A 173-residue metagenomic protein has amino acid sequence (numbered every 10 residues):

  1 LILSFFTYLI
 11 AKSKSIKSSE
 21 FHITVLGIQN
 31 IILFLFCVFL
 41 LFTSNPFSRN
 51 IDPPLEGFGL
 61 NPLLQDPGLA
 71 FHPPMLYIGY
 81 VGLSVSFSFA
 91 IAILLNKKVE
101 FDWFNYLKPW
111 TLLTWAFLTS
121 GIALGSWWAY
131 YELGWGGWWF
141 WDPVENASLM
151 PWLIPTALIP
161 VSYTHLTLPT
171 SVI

Functional and structural regions predicted by a protein language model:
L1-I2, S18-I28, L63-V81, L107-L113 (+1 more regions): Membrane-entry segments of alpha-helical transmembrane domains in multi-pass membrane proteins
L1-K14, S86-A90, L153-P160: Central hydrophobic cores of alpha-helical transmembrane segments in multi-pass inner-membrane proteins across all
Y8, K12, V38-S48, I91-L94 (+2 more regions): Transmembrane helix-loop junctions and nearby membrane-interface residues
K17-N50, S84, S88-L95, L107: Carboxylate/His-rich catalytic cores and anion/metal-binding grooves
H22-V25, Q29-L33, A92-W138: Gly/Pro-rich turn-and-neighbor structural signature
N45-P73, L124-A147: Membrane-interface interhelical loops and short amphipathic "cap" helices that link adjacent transmembrane segments
S84, T119-A123, S148-Y163: Alpha-helical transmembrane segments of multi-pass integral membrane proteins
T164-T170: Conserved small/polar residues in nucleotide/adenosyl-binding loops
